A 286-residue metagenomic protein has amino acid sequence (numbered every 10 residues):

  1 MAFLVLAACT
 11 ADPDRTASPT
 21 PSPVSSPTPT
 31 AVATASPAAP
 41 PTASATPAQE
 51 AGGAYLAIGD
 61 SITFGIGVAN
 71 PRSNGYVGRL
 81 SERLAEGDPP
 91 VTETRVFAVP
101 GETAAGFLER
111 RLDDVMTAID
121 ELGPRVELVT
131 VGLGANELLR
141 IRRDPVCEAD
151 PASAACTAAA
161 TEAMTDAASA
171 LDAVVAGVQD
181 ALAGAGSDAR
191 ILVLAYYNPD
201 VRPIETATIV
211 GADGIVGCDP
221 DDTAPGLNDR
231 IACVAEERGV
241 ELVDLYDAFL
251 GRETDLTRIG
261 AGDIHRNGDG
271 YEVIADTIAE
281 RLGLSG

Functional and structural regions predicted by a protein language model:
V5-A8: C-terminal motif of bacterial Sec signal peptides marking the signal peptidase cleavage site
T10-P13: Bacterial signal peptide processing site
T16-P47: Extracellular mucin-like PTS domains
S36-P100: Serine-esterase "nucleophile elbow" of acetyl-processing enzymes
A54-G59, T63-G65, E93-A98, E127-G132 (+2 more regions): Structural recognition of the beta-strand scaffold that forms the well-ordered cores of secreted hydrolase catalytic
S61-F64, A98-A105, G134-R140, Y197-R202 (+2 more regions): Solvent-exposed loop/turn segments at secondary-structure junctions within structured extracellular/periplasmic domains
L108-A163, N198: Oxyanion-hole/transition-state-stabilizing segment in secreted/luminal serine hydrolases and related acyltransferases
Y196-G286: Catalytic His-Asp segment of secreted/periplasmic serine-dependent ester chemistry enzymes
